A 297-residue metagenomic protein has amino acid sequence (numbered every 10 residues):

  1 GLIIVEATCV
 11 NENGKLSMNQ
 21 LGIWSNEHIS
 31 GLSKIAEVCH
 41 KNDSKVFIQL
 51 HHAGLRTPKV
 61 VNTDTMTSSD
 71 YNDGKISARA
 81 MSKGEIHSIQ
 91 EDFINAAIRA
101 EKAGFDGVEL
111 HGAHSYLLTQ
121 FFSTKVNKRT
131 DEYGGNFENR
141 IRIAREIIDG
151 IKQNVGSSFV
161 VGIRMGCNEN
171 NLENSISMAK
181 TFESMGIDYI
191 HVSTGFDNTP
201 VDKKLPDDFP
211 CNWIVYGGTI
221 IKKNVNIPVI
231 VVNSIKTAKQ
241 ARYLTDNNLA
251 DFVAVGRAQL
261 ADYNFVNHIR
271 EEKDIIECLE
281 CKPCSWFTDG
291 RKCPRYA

Functional and structural regions predicted by a protein language model:
G1-A297: Flavin-dependent oxidoreductase catalytic cores
